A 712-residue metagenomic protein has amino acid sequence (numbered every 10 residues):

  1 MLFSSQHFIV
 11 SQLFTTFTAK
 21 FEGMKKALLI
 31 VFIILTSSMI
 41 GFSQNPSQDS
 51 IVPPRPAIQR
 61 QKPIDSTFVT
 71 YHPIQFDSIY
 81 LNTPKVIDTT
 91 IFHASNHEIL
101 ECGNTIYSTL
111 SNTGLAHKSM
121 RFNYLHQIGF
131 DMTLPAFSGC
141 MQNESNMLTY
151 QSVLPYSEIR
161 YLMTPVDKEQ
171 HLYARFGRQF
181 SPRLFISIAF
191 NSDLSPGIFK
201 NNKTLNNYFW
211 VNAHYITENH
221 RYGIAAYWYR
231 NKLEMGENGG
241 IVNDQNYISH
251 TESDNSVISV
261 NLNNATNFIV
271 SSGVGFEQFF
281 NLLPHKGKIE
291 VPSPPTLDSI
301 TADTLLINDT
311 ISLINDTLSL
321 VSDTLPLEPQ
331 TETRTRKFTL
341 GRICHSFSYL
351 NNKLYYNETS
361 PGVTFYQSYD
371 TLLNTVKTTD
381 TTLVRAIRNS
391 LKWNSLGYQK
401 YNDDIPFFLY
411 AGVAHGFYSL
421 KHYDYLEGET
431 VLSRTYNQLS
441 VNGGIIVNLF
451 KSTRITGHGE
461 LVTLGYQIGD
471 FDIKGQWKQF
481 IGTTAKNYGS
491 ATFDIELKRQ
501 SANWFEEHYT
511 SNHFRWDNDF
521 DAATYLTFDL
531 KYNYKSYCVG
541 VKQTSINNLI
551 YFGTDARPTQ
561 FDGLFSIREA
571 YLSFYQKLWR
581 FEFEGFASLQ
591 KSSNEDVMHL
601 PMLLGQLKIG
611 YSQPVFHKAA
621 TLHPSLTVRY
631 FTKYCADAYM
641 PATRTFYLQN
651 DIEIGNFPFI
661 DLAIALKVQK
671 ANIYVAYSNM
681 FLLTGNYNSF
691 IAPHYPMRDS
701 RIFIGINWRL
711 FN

Functional and structural regions predicted by a protein language model:
M1-S50, A671, A676, S700 (+1 more regions): Bacterial Sec-dependent N-terminal signal peptides
L2-F3, H7, A19-F21, F176 (+4 more regions): N-terminal, helix-rich and Lys/Arg-enriched segments in bacterial and organellar proteins
A27, I159, N261-T317, V321-N712: Exposed, low-structure sequence patches enriched in small/polar residues
I30-V31, V166, K633: A broad, structure-centric signal for solvent-exposed, well-ordered loop/edge residues that line or flank functional
T36-S37, G236, Q590: Single-residue recognition of alpha-helix boundary sites
Q44-S272, F279-T301, L305-I307, L313 (+3 more regions): Membrane-proximal, glycine/serine-rich, low-complexity loop/turn segments characteristic of large bacterial
